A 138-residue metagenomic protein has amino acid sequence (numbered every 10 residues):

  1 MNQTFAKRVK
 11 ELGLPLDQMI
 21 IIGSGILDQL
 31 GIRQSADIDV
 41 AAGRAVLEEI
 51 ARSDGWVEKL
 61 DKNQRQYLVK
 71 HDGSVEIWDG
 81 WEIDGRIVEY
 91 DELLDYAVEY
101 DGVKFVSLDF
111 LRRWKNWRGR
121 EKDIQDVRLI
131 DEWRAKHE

Functional and structural regions predicted by a protein language model:
M1-E138: Compositionally biased terminal segments of proteins
